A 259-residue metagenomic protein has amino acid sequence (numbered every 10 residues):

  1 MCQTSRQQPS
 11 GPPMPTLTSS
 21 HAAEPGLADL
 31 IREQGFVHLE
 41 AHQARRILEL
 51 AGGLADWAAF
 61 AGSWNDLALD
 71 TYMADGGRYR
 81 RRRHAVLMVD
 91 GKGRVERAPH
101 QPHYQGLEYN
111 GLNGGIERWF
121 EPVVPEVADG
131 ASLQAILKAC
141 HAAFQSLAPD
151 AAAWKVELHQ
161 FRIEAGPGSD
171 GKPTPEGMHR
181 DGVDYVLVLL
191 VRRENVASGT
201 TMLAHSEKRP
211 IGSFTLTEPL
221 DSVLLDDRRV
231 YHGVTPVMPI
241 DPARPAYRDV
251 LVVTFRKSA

Functional and structural regions predicted by a protein language model:
C2-H159, G166-D170, K208-L216, T235-P236 (+1 more regions): Fe(II)/2-oxoglutarate oxygenase catalytic core
L147-D150, E176-D181, R193: Short, conserved, surface-exposed binding loops centered on an aromatic residue
G168-T174, A197-M202: A short secondary-structure junction signal
G171-D184, P210, T217: A short beta-loop-beta micro-motif enriched in histidine and acidic residues
R180-V196, T254: Short, conserved beta-strand element in jelly-roll/cupin
E194-T217: A short beta-strand-loop-beta hairpin characteristic of the jelly-roll/cupin
T215-Y231: Conserved metal-binding segment of the jelly-roll/cupin
